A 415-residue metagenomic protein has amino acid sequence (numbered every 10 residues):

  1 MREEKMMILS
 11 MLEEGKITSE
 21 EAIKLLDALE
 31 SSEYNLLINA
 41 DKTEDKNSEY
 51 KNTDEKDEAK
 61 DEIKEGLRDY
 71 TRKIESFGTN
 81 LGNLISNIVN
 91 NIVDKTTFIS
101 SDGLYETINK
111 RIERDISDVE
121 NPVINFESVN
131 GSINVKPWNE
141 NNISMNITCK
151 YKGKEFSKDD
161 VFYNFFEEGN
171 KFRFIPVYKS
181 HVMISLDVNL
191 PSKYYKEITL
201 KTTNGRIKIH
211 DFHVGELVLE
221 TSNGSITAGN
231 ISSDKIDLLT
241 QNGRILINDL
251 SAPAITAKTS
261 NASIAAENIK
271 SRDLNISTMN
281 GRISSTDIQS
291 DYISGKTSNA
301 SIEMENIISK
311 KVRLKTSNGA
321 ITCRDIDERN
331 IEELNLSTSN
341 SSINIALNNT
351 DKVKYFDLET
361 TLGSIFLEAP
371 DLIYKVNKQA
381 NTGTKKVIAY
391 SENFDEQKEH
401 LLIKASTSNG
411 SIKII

Functional and structural regions predicted by a protein language model:
M1-N121, S364, Q379-D395, H400 (+3 more regions): Gly/Pro-rich, low-complexity intrinsically disordered segments
L25, L29, Y34, L84-G169 (+6 more regions): Short linear S-[DN]-x-LW-Φ motif typified by the pepsin-like aspartic protease active-site region
N39-D45, E155-F156, N268, D287: Juxtamembrane/interface motifs at transmembrane-helix termini
F166, V177, P191-K193, H210 (+3 more regions): Short, surface-exposed interaction patches in beta-rich subdomains that mediate adhesion/assembly near membranes
N170, L238, L336: Calcium-binding motifs, dominated by EF-hand helix-loop-helix domains
K171-Y178, D187: Extracellular beta-sheet/turn segments enriched in Thr/Pro/Gly and aliphatic residues
N204-R206, V214, G224-S225, S233 (+4 more regions): Short acidic/polar capping segments at secondary-structure boundaries
K235-Q241, L246, A257: Extracytoplasmic/periplasmic C-terminal soluble domains
